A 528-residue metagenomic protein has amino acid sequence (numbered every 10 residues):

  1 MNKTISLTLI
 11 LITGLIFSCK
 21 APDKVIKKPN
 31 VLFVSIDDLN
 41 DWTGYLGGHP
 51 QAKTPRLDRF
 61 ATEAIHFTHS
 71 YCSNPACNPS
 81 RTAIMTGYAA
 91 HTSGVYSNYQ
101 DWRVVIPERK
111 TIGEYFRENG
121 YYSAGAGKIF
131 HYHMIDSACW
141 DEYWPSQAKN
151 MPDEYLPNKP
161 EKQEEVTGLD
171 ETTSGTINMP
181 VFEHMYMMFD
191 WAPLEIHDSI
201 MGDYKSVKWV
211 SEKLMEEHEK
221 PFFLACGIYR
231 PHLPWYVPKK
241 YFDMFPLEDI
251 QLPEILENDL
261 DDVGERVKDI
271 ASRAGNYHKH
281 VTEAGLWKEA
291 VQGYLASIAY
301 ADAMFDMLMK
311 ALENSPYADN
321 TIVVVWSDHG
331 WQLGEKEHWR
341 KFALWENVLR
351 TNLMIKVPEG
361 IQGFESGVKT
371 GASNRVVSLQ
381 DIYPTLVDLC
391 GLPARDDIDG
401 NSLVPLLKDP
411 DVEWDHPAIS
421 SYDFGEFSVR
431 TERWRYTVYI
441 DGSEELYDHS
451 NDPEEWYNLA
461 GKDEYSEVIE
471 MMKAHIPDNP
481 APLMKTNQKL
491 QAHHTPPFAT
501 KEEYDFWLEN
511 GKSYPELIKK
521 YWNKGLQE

Functional and structural regions predicted by a protein language model:
N2-T8, I12, F17-Y439, E444 (+2 more regions): Formylglycine-dependent sulfatase
A460-A499: A contiguous, mid-protein "functional segment" used to position or interact with cofactors/ions or partner subunits
